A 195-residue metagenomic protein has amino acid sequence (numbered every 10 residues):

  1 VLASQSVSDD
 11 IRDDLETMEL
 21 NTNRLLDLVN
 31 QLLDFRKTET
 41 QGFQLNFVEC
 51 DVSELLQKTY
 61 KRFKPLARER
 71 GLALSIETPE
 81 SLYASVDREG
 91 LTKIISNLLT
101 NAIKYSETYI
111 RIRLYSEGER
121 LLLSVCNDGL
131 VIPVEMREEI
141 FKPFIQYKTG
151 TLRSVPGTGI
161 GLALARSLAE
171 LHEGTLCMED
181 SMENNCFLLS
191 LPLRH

Functional and structural regions predicted by a protein language model:
L20-L25: Short alpha-helical segment of the dimerization/phosphotransfer core of two-component systems
R36-F47: Helix-loop junction within the histidine kinase core
N46-D51, R68, A73-L82: Conserved catalytic submotifs in the C-terminal HATPase_c
Y109-E119: Short beta-strand/loop element within the Bergerat-fold HATPase_c
I132-F144: Short conserved segment of the HATPase_c
P156, G161, A165: Short alpha-helical Gxxx[C/S/T] motif in the catalytic ATP-binding
